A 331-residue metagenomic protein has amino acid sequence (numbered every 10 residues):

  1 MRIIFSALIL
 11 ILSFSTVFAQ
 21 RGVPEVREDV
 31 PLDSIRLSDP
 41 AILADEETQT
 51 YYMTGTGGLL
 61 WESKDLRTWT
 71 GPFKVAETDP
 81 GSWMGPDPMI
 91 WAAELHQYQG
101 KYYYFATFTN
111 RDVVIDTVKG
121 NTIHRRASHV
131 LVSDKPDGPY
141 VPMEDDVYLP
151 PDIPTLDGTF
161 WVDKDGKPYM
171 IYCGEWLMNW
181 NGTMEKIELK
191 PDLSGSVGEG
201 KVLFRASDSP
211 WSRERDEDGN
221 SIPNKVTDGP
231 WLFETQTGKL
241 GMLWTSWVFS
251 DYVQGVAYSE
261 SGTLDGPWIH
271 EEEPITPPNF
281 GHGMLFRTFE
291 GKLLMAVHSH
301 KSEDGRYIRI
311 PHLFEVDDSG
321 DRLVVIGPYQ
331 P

Functional and structural regions predicted by a protein language model:
M1-R21: Bacterial Sec-dependent N-terminal signal peptides
A19-P331: Carbohydrate-active catalytic/glycan-binding domains of CAZyme proteins, especially the secreted or lumenal ectodomains
